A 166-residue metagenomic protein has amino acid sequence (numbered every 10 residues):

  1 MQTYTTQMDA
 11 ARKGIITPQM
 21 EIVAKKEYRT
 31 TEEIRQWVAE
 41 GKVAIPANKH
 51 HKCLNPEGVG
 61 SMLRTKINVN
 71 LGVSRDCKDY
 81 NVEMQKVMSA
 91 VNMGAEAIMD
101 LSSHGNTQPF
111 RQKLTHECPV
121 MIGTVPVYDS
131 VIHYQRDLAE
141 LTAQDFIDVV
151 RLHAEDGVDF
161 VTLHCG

Functional and structural regions predicted by a protein language model:
T3-G166: Alpha/beta enzyme core
